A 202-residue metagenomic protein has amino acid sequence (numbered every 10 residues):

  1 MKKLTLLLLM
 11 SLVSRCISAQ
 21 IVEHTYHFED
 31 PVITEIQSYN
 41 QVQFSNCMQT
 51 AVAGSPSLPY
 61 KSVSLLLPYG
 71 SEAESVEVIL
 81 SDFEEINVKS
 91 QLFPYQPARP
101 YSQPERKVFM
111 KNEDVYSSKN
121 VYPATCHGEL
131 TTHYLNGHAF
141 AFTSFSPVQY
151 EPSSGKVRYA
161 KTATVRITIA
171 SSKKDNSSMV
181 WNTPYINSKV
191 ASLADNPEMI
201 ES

Functional and structural regions predicted by a protein language model:
L4-V13: Sec-dependent N-terminal signal peptides
S18-S202: Extracellular pro-sequences of secreted precursors
